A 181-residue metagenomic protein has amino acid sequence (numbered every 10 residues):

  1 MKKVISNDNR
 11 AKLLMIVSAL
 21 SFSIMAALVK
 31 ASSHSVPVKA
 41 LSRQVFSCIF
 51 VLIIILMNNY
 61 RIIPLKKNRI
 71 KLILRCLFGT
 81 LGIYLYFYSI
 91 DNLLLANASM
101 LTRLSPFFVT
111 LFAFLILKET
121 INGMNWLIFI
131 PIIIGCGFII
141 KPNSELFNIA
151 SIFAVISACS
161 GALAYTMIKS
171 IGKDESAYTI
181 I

Functional and structural regions predicted by a protein language model:
M1-V17, C48-L74, G123, K173-E175: Membrane-interface interhelical linkers
M1-V38, E145-S170: Glycine-/small-residue-enriched transmembrane alpha-helix faces in small-molecule transporters and effluxers
L13, V17, S42-F46, I70-L77 (+4 more regions): Hydrophobic residues within alpha-helical transmembrane segments of multi-pass solute transporters/permease subunits
A19-A27, V45, L52, C76-Y84 (+2 more regions): Hydrophobic/small/kink-forming positions within alpha-helical transmembrane segments of polytopic membrane proteins
H34-V38, L85-T102, K173-Y178: Structural motif at transmembrane-helix junctions in multi-pass transporters
N58-A96: Specific transmembrane alpha-helical segments of multi-pass solute transporters/efflux pumps, especially DMT/EamA
Y86-Y88, S105-L127: C-terminal transmembrane-helix exit sites in multi-pass transporters
M124-K141, G161: Hydrophobic transmembrane alpha-helices of multi-pass small-molecule transport proteins
